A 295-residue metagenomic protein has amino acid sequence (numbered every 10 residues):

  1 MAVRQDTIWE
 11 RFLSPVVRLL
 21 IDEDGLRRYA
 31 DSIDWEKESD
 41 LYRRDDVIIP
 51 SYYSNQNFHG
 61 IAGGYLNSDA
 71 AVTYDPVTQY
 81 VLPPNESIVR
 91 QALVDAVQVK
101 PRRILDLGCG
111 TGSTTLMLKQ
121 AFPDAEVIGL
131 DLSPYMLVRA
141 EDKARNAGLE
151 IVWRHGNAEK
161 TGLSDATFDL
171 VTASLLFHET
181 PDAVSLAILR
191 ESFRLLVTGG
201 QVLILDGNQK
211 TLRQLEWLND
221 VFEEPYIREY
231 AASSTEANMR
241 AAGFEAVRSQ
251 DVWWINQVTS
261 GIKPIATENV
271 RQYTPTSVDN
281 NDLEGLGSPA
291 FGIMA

Functional and structural regions predicted by a protein language model:
M1-G63: N-terminal auxiliary segments of SAM/dcSAM-dependent transferases
T111-P123: Conserved SAM-binding loop of SAM-dependent methyltransferases across substrates and taxa, primarily the Class I
S133: Conserved SAM/SAH-binding beta-strand->alpha-helix loop
A147-K160: Conserved SAM-binding strand-loop segment of SAM-dependent methyltransferases
E159-V171: A short acidic, Gly/Pro-enriched loop at the edge of an enzyme's catalytic core that lines a small-molecule cofactor
L186, L203-A242, A246-T259: C-terminal alpha-helical "lid/dimerization" subdomain adjacent to the S-adenosyl-L-methionine
L186-T198: A short glycine-rich, Lys/Arg-flanked "PGG" loop and its adjoining helix->strand segment in the class I
A242-A295: Core SAM-dependent methyltransferase catalytic element
